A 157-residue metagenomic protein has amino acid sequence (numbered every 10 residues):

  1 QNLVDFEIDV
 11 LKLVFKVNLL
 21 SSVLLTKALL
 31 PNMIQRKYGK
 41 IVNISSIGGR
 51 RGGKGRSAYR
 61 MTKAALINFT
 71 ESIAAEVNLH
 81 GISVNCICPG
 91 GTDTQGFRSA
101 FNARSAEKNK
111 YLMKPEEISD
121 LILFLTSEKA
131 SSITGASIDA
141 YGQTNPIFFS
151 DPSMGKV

Functional and structural regions predicted by a protein language model:
Q1-L3, V10-K12: Substrate-binding pocket helix/loop in short-chain dehydrogenase/reductase
F6, G52-R60, S72: Active-site loop-to-helix junction immediately N-terminal to the catalytic Tyr of the SDR YXXXK motif in Rossmann-fold
T26, T62: Active-site helix of classical SDR
P31, A75-E76, S131: Alpha-helical segment proximal to the catalytic Tyr-Lys
S46: Residue(s) in the substrate-gating loop at a strand-loop-helix junction that position the organic substrate next
R51, T134-V157: Short C-terminal tail/terminal secondary-structure segment of NAD(P)H-dependent dehydrogenase/reductase domains
L79, C86, A106-T144: C-terminal helical subdomain
